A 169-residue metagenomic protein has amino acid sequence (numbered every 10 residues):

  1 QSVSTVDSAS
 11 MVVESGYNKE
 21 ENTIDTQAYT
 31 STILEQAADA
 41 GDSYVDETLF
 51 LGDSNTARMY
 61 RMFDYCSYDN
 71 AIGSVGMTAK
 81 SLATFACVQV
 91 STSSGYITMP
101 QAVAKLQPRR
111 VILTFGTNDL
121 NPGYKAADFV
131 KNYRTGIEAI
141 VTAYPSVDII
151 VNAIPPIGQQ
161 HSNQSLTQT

Functional and structural regions predicted by a protein language model:
Q1-L51, T56-R61: N-terminal secretory targeting modules
A38-N132, T167-Q168: Conserved SGNH/GDSL esterase-like catalytic core that processes O-acyl groups on lipids and polysaccharides
V103, I140-T142: N-terminal cationic-hydrophobic initiation segments that often serve targeting/anchoring roles
T114, N152-A153: Alpha/beta-hydrolase-fold catalytic nucleophile elbow
D119, P155-G158: Active-site-proximal loop/turn and secondary-structure-junction residues that shape catalytic pockets, frequently
Y133-E138: Generic structural signal for well-ordered alpha-helices, preferentially at hydrophobic/aromatic core positions
Y144-D148: A short helix->loop->beta-strand "cap" motif at the edges of active sites that frequently abuts
G158-T169: Substrate-gating cap/lid alpha-helix
